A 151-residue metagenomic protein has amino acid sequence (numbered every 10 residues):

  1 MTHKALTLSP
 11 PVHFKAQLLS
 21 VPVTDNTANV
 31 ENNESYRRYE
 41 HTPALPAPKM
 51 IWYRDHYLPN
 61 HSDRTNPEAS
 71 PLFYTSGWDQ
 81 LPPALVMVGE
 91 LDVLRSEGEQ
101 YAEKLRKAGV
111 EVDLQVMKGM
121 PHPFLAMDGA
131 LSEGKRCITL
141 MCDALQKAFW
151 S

Functional and structural regions predicted by a protein language model:
M1-S151: Alpha/beta-hydrolase superfamily serine-hydrolase fold, recognizing
